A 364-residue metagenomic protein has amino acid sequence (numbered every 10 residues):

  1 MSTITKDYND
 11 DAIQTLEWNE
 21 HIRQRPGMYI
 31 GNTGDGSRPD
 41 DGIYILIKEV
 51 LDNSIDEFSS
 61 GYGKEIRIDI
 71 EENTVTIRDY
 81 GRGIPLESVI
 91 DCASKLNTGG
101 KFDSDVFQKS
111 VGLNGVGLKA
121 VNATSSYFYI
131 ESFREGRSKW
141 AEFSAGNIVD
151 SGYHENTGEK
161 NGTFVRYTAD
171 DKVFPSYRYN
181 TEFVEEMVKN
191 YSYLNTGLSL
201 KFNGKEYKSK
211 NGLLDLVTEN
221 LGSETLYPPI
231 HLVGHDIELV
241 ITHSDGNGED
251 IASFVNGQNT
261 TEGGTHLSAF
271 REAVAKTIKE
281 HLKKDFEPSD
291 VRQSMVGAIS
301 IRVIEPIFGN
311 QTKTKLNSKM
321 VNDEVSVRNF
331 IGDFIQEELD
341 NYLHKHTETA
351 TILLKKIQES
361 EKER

Functional and structural regions predicted by a protein language model:
M1-A12, D40-K48, D56-F58, G63-Y80 (+6 more regions): GHKL-family ATPase ATP-binding module
T15: Conserved beta-strand immediately N-terminal to the Walker
W18-N19: Alpha-helix capping/hinge segments and adjacent helical runs
R23, I84-G99: Short conserved segment of the HATPase_c
R25-I47: Conserved short strand/loop->alpha-helix "switch" segment adjacent to the catalytic nucleotide/phosphoryl-transfer site
P26, E72, L96: Short, small-residue-rich loop/turn micro-motifs
